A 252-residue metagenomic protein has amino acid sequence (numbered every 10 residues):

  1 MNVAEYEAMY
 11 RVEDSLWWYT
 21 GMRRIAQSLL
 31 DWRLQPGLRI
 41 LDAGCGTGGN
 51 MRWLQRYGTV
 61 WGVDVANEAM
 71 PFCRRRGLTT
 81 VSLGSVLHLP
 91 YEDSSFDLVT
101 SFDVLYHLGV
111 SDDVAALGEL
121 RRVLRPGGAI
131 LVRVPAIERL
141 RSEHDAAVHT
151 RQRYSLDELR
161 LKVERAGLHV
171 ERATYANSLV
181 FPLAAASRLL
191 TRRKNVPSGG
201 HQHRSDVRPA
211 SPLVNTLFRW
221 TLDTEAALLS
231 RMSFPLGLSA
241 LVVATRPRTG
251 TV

Functional and structural regions predicted by a protein language model:
M1-E92, L98-F102, L117, G237-A240 (+1 more regions): Conserved N-terminal segment of class I S-adenosyl-L-methionine
D103-H107: Short catalytic micro-motifs in class I SAM-dependent methyltransferases
V114-A129: A short glycine-rich, Lys/Arg-flanked "PGG" loop and its adjoining helix->strand segment in the class I
I130-Q152, E158-K162: Short, glycine-/aromatic-enriched active-site segment of Class I SAM-dependent methyltransferases
L168-S178: Conserved S-adenosyl-L-methionine
V180-W220: C-terminal helical/coil "lid" or tail adjacent to the Rossmann-like core of SAM-dependent
R219-V252: C-terminal lobe and adjacent flexible extensions of AdoMet/dcAdoMet transferase-like proteins
